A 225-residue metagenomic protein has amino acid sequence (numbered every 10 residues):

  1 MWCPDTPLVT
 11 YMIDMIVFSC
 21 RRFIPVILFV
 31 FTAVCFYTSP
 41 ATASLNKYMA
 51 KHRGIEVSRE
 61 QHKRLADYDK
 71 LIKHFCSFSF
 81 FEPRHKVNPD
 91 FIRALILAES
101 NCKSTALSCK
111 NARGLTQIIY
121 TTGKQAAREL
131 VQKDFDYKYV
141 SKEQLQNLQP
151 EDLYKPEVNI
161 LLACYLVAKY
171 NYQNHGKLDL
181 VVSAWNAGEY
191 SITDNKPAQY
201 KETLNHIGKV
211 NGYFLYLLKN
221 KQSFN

Functional and structural regions predicted by a protein language model:
M1, M12-M15: Methionine residue identity
I16-I27: Bacterial N-terminal signal peptides that target proteins for export
V26-C35: Bacterial N-terminal signal peptides
A41-A43: Boundary at the C-terminal end of the N-terminal hydrophobic targeting segment
L45-N225: Catalytic glycan-binding domains that act on GlcNAc-containing polysaccharides
